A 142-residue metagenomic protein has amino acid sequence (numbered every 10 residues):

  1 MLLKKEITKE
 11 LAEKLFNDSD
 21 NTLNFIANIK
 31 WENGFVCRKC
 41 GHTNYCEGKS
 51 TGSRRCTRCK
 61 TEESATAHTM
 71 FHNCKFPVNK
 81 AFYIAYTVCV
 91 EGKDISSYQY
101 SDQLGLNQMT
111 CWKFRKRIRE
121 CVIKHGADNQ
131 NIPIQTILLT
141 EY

Functional and structural regions predicted by a protein language model:
M1-Y142: Residue-level recognition of single "structural anchor" positions that define or cap local secondary structure
